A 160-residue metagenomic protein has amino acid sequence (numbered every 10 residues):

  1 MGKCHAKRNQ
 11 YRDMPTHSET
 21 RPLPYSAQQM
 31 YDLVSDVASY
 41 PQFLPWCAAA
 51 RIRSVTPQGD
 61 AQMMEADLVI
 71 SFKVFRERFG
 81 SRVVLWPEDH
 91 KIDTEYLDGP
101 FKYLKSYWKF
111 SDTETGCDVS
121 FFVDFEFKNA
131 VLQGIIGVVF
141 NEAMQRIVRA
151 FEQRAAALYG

Functional and structural regions predicted by a protein language model:
G2-A61, T115: Hydrophobic ligand-binding cavity/cleft-lining segments
K7-N9, F43, F125, A150 (+1 more regions): Compositionally biased, intrinsically disordered low-complexity regions
Q28, W108, R149: Short alpha-helical basic/polar micro-motif
S35, K105, G134-I135: Generic recognition of short, well-ordered alpha-helical segments
P41-P45, A49-Q58, V69-S120, D124-E126 (+1 more regions): Hydrophobic-ligand binding "helix-grip"
M64-L68: Short, well-structured hydrophobic secondary-structure segments
F127-G160: A conserved amphipathic terminal alpha-helix motif
